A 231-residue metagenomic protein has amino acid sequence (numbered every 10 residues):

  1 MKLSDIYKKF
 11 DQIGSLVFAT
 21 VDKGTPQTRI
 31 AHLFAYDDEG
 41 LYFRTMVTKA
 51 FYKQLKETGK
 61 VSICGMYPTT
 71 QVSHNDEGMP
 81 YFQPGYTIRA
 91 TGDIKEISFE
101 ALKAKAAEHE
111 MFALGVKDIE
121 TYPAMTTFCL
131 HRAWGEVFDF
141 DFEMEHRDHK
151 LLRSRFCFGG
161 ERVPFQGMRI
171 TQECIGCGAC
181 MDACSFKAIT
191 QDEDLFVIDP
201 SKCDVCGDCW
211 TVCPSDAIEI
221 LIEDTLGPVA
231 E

Functional and structural regions predicted by a protein language model:
K8-K23, V61-G65: A short, Trp-centered hydrophobic/proline-enriched beta-strand micro-motif
T28-I30, T127-C129, G135: Conserved hydrophobic/aromatic beta-strand scaffold that supports enzyme active sites
H32-Y36, I94: Short, exposed beta-strand/loop patches in secreted or surface proteins that constitute
D38-Y42: Short active-site oxyanion
T48-F112, Y122-M125, W134: Short, structured beta-strand-loop surface elements
T126, F138-A183, K187, G227 (+1 more regions): Ferredoxin-type iron-sulfur electron-transfer modules and their immediate structural context
A179-L195, D208-T225: Iron-sulfur cluster-binding cysteine motifs and their immediate structural context in ferredoxin-like electron-transfer
